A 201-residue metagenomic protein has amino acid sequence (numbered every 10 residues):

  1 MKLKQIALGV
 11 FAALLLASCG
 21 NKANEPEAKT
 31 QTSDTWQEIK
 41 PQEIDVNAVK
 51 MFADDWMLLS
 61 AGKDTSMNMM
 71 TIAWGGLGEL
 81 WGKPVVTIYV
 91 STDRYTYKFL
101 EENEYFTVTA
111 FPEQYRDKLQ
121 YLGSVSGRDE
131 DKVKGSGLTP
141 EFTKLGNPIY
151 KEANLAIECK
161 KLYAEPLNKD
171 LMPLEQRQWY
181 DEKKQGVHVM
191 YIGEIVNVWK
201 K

Functional and structural regions predicted by a protein language model:
M1-A7: Bacterial N-terminal signal peptides that target proteins for export
L15-S18: C-terminal motif of bacterial Sec signal peptides marking the signal peptidase cleavage site
G20-K201: Active-site-proximal mixed secondary-structure blocks
